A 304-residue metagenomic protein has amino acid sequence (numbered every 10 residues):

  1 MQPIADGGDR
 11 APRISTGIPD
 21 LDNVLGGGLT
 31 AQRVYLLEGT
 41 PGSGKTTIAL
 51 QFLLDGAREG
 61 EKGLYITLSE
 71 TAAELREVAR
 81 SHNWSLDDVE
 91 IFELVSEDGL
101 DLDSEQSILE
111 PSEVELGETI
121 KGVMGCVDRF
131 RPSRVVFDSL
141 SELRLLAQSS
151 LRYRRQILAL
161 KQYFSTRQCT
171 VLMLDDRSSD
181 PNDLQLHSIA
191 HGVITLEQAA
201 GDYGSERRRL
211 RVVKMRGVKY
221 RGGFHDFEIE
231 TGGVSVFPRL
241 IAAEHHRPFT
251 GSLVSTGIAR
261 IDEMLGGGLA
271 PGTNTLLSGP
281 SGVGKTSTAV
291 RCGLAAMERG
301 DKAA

Functional and structural regions predicted by a protein language model:
M1-G8, G222-A289: C-terminal regions of RecA-like/P-loop NTPase motor modules
T16-G28, G257-G268: Pre-Walker A adenine-sensing motif
L36, R134-V136, L172, L276: Structural motif
G39, E93-V95, S139, Q198 (+4 more regions): Flexible glycine-/small-residue-rich
T40-Q106, E118, P271-N274, P280-A304: Conserved P-loop
K62, V89, R131-R134, S165-M173 (+1 more regions): Loop/turn-to-beta-strand initiation segments
D101-S165: Phosphate-binding/switch loop-helix module in NTP-utilizing enzymes
C169-E230: Phosphate-binding/switch region of NTP-binding enzymes
